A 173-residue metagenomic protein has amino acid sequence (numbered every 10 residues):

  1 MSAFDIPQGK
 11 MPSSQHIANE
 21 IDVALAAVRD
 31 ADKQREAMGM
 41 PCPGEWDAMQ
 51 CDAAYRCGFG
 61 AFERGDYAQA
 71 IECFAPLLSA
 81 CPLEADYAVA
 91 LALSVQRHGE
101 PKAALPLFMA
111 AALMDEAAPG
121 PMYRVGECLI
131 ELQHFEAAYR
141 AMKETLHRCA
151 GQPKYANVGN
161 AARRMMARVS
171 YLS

Functional and structural regions predicted by a protein language model:
M1-M49: Long, contiguous interaction/recruitment modules in multidomain scaffold/adaptor proteins
P41-E45, C149-Y155: Flexible helix-coil transition and linker loops at the boundaries of alpha-helical arrays
A48-D115: Alpha-helical adaptor scaffolds
D52, D86, P119-G120, K154 (+1 more regions): Start-of-helix register in tetratricopeptide repeats
E63, R97, E131, M165-R168 (+1 more regions): Register position in tetratricopeptide repeats
A90, R124, V158-A161, M165: Canonical tetratricopeptide repeat
L107, E116-E131, A141: A contiguous pocket-lining binding segment that forms or flanks enzyme active sites
I130-P153, N160-A167: TPR/TPR-like (Sel1-like) alpha-helical repeat modules
